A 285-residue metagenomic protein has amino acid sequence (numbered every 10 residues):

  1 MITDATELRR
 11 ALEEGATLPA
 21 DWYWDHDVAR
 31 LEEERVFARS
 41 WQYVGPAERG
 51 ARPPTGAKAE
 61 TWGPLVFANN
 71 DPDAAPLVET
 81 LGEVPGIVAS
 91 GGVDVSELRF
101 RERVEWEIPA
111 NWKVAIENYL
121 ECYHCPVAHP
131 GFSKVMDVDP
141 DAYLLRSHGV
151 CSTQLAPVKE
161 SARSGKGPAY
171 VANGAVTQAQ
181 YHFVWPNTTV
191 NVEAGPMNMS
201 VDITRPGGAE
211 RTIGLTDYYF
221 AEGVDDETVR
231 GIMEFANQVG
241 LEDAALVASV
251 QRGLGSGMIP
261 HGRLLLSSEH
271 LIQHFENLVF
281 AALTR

Functional and structural regions predicted by a protein language model:
M1-A51, T55, A59: N-terminal pre-ligand scaffold of iron-sulfur
E60-R285: C-terminal catalytic domain of Rieske-type non-heme iron oxygenases
